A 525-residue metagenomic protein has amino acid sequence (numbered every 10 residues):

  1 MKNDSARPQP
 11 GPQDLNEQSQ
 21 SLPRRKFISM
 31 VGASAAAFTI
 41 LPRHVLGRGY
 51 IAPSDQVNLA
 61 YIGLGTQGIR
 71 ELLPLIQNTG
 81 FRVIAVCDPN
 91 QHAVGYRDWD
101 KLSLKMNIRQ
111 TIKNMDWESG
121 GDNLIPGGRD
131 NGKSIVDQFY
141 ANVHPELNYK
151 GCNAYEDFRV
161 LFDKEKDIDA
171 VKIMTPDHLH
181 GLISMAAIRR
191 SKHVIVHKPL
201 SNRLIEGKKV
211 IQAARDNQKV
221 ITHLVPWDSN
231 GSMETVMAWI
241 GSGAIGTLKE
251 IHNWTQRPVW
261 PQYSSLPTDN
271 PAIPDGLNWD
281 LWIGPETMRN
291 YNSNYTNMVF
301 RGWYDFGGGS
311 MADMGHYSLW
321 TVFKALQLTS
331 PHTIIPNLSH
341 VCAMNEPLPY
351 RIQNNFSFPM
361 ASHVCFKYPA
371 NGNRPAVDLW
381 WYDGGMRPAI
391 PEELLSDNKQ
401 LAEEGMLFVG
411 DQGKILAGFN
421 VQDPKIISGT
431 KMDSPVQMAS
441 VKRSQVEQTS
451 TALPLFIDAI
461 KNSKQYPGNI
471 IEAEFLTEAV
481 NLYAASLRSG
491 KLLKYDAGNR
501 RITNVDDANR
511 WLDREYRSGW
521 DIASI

Functional and structural regions predicted by a protein language model:
K2-R190, K208-I221: N-terminal glycine-/serine-/threonine-rich beta1-alpha1-beta2 phosphate-ribose binding loop of Rossmann-like
I28, K133, R159-F162, S184-I188 (+9 more regions): Non-transmembrane alpha-helical segments in soluble domains of secreted/periplasmic/extracellular proteins
S29-P53, S357, G372, D458-I525: C-terminal helix-rich "cap/oligomerization" subdomain common to oxidoreductases
N58-I62, V83-D88, K172-I173, I195-V196 (+8 more regions): Structural recognition of the beta-strand scaffold that forms the well-ordered cores of secreted hydrolase catalytic
L64, N270, D275-K464, A479-A484 (+2 more regions): Glycine-rich, aromatic-lined ligand/substrate-binding cores of catalytic and carbohydrate-binding domains
R70-L75, G95-D100, L182-A186, E206-G207 (+5 more regions): Short, solvent-exposed loop/turn and secondary-structure capping segments
A93, A154-Y155, M174-H180, L200-N202 (+5 more regions): Short, solvent-exposed turn/loop segments enriched in Gly/Ser/Thr/Pro and often Arg
H193, L200-G276: A contiguous active-site-proximal alpha/beta segment in oxidoreductase catalytic domains
